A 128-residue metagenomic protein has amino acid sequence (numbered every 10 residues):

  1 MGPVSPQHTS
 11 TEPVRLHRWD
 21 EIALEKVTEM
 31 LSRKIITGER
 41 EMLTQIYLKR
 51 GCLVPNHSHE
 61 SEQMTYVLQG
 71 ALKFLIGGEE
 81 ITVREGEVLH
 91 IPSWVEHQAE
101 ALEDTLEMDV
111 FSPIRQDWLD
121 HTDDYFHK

Functional and structural regions predicted by a protein language model:
M1-R40, D123-K128: A short, N-terminal "cap"/entry segment at the start of jelly-roll beta-barrel domains of the cupin/DSBH fold
K34-T37, I46-Y47, V54-H59, E100: Short histidine-centered beta-strand/loop micro-motifs that create catalytic or ligand/metal-coordination sites
M42, M64, A71-K73, E80 (+2 more regions): Structural motif
Y47-K49, H59-F74: Short, conserved beta-strand element in jelly-roll/cupin
L68-Q69, R84-E85, E103: A cytosolic small-molecule/anion-sensing beta-strand core signal
G78-S93: Short acidic-glycine-tyrosine-enriched beta hairpin
S93-D117: Ligand-binding loop in jelly-roll beta-barrel domains
